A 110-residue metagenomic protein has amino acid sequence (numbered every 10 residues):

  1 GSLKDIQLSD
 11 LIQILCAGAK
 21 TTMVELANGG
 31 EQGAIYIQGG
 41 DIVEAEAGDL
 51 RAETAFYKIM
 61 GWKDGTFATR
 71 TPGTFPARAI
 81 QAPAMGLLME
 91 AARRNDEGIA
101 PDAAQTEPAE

Functional and structural regions predicted by a protein language model:
G1-E110: Acidic, Ser/Thr/Pro-enriched low-complexity segments and adjacent helix/loop capping patches that create flexible
